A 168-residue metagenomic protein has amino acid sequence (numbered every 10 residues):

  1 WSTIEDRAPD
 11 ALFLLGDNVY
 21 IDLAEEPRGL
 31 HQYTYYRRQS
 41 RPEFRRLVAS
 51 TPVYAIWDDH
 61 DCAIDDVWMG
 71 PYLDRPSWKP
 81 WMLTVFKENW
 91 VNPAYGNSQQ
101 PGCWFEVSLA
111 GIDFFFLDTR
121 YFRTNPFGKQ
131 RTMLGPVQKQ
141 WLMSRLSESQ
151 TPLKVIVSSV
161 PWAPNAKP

Functional and structural regions predicted by a protein language model:
W1-P168: Metal-dependent phosphoester/phosphodiester hydrolase catalytic core
